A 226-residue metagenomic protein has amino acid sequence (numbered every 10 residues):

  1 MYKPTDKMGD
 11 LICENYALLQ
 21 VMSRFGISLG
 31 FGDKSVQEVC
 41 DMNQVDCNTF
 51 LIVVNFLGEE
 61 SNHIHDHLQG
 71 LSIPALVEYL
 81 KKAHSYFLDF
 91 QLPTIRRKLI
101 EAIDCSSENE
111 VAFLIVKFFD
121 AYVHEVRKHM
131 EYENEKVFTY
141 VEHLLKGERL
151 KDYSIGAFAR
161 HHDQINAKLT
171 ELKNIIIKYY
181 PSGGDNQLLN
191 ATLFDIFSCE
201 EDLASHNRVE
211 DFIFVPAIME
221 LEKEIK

Functional and structural regions predicted by a protein language model:
M1-K226: Small-residue-biased structural context
